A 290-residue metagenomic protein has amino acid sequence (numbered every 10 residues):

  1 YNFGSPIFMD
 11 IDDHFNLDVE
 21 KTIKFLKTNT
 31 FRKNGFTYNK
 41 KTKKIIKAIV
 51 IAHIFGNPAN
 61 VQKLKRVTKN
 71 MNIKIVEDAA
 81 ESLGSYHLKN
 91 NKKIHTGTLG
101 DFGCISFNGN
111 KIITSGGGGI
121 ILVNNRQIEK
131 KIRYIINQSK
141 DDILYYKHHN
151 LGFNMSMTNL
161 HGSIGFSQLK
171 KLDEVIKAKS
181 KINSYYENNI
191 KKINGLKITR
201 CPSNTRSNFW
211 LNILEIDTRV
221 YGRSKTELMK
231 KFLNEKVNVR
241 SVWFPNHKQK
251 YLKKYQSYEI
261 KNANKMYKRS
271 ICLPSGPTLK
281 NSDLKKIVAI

Functional and structural regions predicted by a protein language model:
Y1-M9: A short helix-loop-beta submotif of the ANL/AMP-binding
N2, N70-M71, I193, E235: Helix C-cap/helix->beta junction micro-motif
G4, A80-E81, N108, G117 (+2 more regions): Histidine-centered beta-alpha loop that forms part of the nucleotide-sugar donor binding/catalytic region in diverse
F8-D10, I105, R200, S241: Structural signal for conserved beta-strand scaffold positions within catalytic alpha/beta enzyme cores
D10-D12, L233: Short beta->alpha junction loops
F15-S115, I120-L122, Q127, C272: Active-site phosphate-binding strand-loop segment of PLP-dependent enzymes
R32-K44, A48-A52, N57, V61-K63 (+3 more regions): PLP-dependent aminotransferase class I/II
